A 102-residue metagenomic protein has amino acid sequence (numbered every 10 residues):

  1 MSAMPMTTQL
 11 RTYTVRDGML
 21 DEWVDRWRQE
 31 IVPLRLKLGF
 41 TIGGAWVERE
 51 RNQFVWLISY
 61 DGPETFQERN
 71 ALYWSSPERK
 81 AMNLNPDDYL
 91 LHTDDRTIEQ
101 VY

Functional and structural regions predicted by a protein language model:
M1-T7, T14-W23, L36, G44-F54 (+4 more regions): Short, low-complexity cationic-aromatic patches
E22-G43, S59-T97: An amphipathic, aromatic/His-enriched active-site/gating alpha helix that lines ligand/cofactor pockets
